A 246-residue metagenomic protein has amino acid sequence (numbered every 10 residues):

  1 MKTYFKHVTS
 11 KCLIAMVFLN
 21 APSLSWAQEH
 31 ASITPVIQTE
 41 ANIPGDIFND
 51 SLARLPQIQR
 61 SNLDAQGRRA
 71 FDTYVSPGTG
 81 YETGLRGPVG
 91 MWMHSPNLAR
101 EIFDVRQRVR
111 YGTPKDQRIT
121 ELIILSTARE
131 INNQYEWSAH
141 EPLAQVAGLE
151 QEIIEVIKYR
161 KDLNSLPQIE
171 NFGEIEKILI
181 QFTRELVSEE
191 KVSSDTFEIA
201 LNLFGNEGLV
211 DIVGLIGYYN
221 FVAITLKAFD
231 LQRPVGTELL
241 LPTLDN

Functional and structural regions predicted by a protein language model:
K2-C12: Bacterial N-terminal signal peptides that target proteins for export
K11-A21: Bacterial N-terminal signal peptides
S23-A27: Sec/Tat signal peptide C-region and signal peptidase I cleavage site
Q28-N246: Hydrophobic alpha-helical segments
